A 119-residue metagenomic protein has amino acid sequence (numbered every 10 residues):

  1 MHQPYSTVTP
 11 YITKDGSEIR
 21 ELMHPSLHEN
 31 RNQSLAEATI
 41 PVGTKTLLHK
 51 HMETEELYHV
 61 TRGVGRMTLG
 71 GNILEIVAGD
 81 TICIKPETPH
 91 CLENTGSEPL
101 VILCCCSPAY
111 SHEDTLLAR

Functional and structural regions predicted by a protein language model:
M1-Q33, L47, D114-R119: A short, N-terminal "cap"/entry segment at the start of jelly-roll beta-barrel domains of the cupin/DSBH fold
E21, A36-M52: Conserved short histidine dyad/triad with adjacent acidic residue
T44, E53-T54, N72, T88-P89 (+1 more regions): A generic "binding-loop/recognition-motif" signal
K45-L47, R66, I82, P86-L92: Histidine-centered metal-chelating micro-motifs
T46-M52, E93-T95, T115: Short histidine-centered beta-strand/loop micro-motifs that create catalytic or ligand/metal-coordination sites
E53-E55, V60-G65: Glycine- and acidic-residue-biased ligand/ion/polar-headgroup-sensing regions
G71-P86: Short acidic-glycine-tyrosine-enriched beta hairpin
P86-H112: Ligand-binding loop in jelly-roll beta-barrel domains
